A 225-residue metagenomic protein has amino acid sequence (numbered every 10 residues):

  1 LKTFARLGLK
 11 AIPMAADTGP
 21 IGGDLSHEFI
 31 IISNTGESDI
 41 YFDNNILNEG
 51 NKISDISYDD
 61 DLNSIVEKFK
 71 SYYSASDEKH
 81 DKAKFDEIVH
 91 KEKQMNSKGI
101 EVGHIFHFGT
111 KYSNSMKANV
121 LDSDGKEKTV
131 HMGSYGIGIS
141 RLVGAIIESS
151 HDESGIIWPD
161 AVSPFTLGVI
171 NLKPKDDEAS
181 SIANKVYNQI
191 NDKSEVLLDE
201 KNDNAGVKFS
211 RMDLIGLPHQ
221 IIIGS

Functional and structural regions predicted by a protein language model:
L1-S225: NTP/phosphate- and nucleic-acid-binding module
